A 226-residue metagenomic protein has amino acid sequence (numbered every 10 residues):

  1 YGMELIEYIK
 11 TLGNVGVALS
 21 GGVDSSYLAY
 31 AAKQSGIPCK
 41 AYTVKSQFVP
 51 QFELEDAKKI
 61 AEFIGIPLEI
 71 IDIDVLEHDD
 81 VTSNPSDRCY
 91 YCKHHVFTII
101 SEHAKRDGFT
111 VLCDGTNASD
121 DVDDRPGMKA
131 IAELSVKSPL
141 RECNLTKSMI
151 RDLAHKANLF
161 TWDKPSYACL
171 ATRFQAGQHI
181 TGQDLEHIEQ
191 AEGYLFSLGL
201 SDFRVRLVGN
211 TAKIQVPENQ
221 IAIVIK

Functional and structural regions predicted by a protein language model:
Y1-K156, S197, A212: ATP-dependent adenylation/nucleotidyltransferase module used to activate substrates
A18, C169, Q215: Conserved beta-strand segments that form the floor/walls of ligand-binding pockets within enzyme and binding domains
L76, Q175-G177, N219-I221: A short, flexible beta-alpha/helix-coil linker loop
R88, I180-Q183, A222-K226: Alpha-helix N-cap and loop-to-helix initiation/capping positions
V96, H187, Q220: Short phosphate-engaging motifs
R141-K147, R151-L195, G199-G209: Mid-to-C-terminal catalytic subdomains of enzymes that bind/position adenosyl phosphate moieties or nucleic-acid
G209, K213-I225: A short interface-forming secondary-structure element
